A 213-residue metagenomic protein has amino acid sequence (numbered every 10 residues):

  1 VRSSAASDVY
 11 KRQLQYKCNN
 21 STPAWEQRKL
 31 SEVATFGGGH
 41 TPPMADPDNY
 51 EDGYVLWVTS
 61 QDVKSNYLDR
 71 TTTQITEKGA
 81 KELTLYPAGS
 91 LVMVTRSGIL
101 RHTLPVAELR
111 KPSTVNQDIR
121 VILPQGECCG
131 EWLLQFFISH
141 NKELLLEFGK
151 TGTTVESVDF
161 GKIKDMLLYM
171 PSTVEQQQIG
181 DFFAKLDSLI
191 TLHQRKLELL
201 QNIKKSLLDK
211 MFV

Functional and structural regions predicted by a protein language model:
V1-Y10: Single conserved hydrophobic/aromatic residue that forms the stacking wall/gate of nucleotide- or nucleobase-binding
N19, M44, G79-A80, G152: Short, solvent-exposed loop/turn positions at domain surfaces that link secondary-structure elements or cap domain
N19-T41, S65: Non-catalytic DNA-recognition/assembly elements of restriction-modification systems
S31-A34, M44-T76: DNA target-recognition patches
T59-S60, R70-I138: A short beta-sheet element
S113-R120, T151-V174: A short glycine-rich beta-alpha junction/loop motif
Q177-L189, H193-Q194: Extracellular/lumenal glycan-associated surfaces
I190-K205: Extended intrinsically disordered, low-complexity coil regions enriched in Ser, Thr, Gly, Ala and often Pro
